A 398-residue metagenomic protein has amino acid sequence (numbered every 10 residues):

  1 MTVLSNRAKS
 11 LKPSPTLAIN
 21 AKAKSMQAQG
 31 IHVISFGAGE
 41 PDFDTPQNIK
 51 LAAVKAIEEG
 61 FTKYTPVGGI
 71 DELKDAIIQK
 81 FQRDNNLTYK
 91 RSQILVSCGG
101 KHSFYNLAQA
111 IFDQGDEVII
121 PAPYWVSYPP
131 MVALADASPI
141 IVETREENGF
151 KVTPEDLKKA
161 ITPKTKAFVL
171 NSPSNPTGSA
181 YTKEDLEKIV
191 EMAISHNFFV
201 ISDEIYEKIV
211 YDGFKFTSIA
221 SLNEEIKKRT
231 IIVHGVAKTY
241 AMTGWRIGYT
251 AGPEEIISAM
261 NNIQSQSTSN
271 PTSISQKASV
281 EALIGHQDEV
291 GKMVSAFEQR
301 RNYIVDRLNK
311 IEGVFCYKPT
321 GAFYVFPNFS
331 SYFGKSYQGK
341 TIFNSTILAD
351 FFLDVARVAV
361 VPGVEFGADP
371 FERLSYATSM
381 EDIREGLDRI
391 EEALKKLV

Functional and structural regions predicted by a protein language model:
T2-L4, K12-S14, I19, M26-H32 (+2 more regions): PLP-dependent class I/II
A8: Substrate/cofactor-recognition hotspot
K24, I78, Q82, A108-Q109: Generic structural signal for well-ordered alpha-helical scaffold segments
G37-E40, K55-L73: A glycine-/small-polar-enriched, mobile loop at the entrance of the PLP active site in fold-type I
Y64-S97: Conserved N-terminal alpha-helix of the aminotransferase class I/II PLP-enzyme fold
